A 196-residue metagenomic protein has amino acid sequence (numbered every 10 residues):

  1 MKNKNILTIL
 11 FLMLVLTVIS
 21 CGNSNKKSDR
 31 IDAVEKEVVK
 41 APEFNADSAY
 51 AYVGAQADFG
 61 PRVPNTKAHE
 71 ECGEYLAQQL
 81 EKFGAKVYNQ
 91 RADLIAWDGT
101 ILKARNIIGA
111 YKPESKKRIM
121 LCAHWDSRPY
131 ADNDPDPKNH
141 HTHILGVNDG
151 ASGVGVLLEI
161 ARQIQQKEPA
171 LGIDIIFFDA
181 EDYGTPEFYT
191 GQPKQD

Functional and structural regions predicted by a protein language model:
M1-I9: Bacterial N-terminal signal peptides that target proteins for export
T17-S20: C-terminal motif of bacterial Sec signal peptides marking the signal peptidase cleavage site
G22-N25: Bacterial signal peptide processing site
S28-C72, F83: N-terminal capping segment at the start of a domain
G54, P61-E114: A non-catalytic alpha/beta surface segment that caps or lines the substrate-entry region of metallo-dependent hydrolase
Q56, Q90-A92, Y111-K112, C122-D126 (+2 more regions): Active-site-proximal beta-strand/loop segments in catalytic clefts of secreted hydrolases
I108, R118-C122, G146, D174-F177: Structural recognition of the beta-strand scaffold that forms the well-ordered cores of secreted hydrolase catalytic
H141-D196: Acidic/histidine-rich catalytic neighborhood of metal-dependent amide-processing enzymes
